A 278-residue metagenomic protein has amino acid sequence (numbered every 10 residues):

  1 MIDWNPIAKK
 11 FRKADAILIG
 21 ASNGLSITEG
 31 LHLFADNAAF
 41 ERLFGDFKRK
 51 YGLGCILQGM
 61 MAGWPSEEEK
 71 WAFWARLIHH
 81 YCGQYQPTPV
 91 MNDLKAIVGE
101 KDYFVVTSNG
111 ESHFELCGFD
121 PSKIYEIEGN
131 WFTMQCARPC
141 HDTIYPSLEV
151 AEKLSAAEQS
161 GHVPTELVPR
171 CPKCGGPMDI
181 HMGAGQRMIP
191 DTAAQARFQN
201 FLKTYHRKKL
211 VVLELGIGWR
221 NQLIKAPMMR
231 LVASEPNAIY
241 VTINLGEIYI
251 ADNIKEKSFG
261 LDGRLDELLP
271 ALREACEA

Functional and structural regions predicted by a protein language model:
M1-A278: Conserved catalytic alpha/beta core of Sir2/sirtuin-type deacylases, generalized to analogous enzyme cores that bind
